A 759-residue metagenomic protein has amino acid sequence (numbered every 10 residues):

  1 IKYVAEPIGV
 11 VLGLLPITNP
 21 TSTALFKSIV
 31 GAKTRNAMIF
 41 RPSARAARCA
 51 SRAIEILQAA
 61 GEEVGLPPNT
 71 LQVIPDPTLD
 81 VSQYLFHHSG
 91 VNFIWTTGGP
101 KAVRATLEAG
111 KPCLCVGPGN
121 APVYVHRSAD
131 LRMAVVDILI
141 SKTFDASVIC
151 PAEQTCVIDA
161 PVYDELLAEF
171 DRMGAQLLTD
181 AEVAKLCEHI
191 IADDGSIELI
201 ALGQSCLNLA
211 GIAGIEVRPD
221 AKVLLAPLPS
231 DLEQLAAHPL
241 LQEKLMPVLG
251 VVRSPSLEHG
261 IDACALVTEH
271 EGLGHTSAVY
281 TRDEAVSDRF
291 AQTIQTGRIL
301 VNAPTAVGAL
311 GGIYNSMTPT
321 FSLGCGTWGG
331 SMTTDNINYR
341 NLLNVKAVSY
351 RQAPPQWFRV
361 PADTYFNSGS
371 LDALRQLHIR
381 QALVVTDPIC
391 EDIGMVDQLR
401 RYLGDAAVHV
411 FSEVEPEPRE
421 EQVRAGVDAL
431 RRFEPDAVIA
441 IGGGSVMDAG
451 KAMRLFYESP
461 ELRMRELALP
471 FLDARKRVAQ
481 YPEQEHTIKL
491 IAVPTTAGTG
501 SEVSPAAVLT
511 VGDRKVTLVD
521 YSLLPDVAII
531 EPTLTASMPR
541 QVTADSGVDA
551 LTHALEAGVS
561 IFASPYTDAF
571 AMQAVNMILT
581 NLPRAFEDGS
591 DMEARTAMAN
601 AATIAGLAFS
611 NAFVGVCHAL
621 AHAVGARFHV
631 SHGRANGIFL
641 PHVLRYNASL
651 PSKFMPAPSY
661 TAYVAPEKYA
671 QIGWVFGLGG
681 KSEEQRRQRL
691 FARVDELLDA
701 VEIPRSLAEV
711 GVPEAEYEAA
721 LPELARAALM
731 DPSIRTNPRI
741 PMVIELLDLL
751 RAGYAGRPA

Functional and structural regions predicted by a protein language model:
K2-M133: Rossmann-like NAD(P) dinucleotide-binding subdomain of oxidoreductase/dehydrogenase enzymes
L25, V30-T34, V103-Q234: ALDH superfamily catalytic-core signature
A53-I54, Q58, E421-T533: Glycine/threonine-rich beta-strand-loop-alpha-helix active-site module that forms ligand/phosphate-binding
I215-P355: Conserved C-terminal structural/oligomerization subdomain of aldehyde/semialdehyde dehydrogenase
Q356-A437, L707: ATP/NTP phosphate-donor binding region
V503-A612: Carboxylate- and glycine-rich phosphate/diphosphate-binding segment that chelates Mg2+/Mn2+
R627-A719, A759: Gly/Pro-rich interdomain helix-loop hinge
E716-A759: Short, amphipathic C-terminal "tail helix"
